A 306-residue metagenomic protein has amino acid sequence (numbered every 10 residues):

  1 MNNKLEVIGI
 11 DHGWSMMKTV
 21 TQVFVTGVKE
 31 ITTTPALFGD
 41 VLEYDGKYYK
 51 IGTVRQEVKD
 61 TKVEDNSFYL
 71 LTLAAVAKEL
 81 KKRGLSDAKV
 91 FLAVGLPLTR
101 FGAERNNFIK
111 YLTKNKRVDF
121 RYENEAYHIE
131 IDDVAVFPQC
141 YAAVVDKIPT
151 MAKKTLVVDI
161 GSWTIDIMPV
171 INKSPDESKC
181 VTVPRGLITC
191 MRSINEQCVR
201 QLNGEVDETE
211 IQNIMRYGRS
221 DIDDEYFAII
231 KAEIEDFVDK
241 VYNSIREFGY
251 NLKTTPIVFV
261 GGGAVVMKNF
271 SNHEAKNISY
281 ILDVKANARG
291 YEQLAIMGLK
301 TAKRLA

Functional and structural regions predicted by a protein language model:
M1-V157, S174-T189, Q201, T209-A306: Nucleotide/phosphate-binding catalytic cleft detector across ATP-hydrolyzing and phosphate-transferring enzymes
I160-D166: Ser/Thr-glycine-rich phosphate-binding loops at phosphate-binding pockets of nucleotides, nucleotide cofactors
I167-N172: PRPP/pyrophosphate-binding module of the type I phosphoribosyltransferase fold
